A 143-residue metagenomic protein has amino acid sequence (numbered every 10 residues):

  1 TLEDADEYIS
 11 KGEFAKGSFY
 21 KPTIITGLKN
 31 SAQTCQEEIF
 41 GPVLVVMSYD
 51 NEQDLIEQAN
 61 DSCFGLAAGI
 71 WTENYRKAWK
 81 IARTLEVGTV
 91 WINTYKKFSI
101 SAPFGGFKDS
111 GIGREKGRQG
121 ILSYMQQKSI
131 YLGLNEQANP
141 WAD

Functional and structural regions predicted by a protein language model:
T1-E13: Short, solvent-exposed loop/turn elements at beta->coil junctions and helix N-caps that rim active or binding pockets
F14-D143: Conserved C-terminal structural/oligomerization subdomain of aldehyde/semialdehyde dehydrogenase
